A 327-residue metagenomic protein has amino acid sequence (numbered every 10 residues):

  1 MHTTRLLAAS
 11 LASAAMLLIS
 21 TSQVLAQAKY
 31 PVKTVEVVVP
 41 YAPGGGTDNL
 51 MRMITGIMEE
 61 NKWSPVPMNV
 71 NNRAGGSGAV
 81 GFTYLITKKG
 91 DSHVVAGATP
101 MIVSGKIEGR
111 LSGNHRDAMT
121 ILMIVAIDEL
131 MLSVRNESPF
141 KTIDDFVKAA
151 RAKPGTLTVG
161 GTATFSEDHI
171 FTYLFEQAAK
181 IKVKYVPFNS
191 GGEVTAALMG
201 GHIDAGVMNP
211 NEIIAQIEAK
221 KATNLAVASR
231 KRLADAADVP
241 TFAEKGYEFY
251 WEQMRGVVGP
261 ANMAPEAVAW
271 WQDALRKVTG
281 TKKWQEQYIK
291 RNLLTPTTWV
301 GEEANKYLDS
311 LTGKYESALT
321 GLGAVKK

Functional and structural regions predicted by a protein language model:
M1-T4: N-terminal secretory signal peptides that target proteins for export/translocation
A9-S20: Bacterial N-terminal signal peptides
A26-D117, T156, Q177-A205, Q216 (+2 more regions): N-terminal (or domain-start) structured segment
V32-T34, A178, M263-K327: An extracytoplasmic/periplasmic, membrane-proximal ligand-sensing/linker region
G44, P100, R135-F140, G161-S166 (+4 more regions): Short coil/turn segments
P65, Y84-V94, K106-E193, F242 (+1 more regions): Hinge/capping helix and adjacent helix->loop/strand transition within the periplasmic-binding protein
D117-V125, G160, K182-P187, D204 (+1 more regions): Short beta-strand->loop
